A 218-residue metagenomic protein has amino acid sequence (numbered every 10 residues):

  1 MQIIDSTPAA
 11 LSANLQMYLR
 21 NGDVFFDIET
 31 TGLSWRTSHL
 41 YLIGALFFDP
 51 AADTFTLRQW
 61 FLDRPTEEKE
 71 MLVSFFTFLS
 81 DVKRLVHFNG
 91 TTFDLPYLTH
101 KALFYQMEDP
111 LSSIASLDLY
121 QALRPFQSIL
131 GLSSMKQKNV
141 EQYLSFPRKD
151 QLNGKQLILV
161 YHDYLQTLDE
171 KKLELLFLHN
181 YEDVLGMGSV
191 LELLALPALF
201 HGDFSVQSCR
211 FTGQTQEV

Functional and structural regions predicted by a protein language model:
M1-N21: N-terminal accessory regions of nucleic-acid-interacting proteins
Q2-S6, E174, L178-V218: Acidic two-metal-ion nuclease catalytic site recognized across multiple nuclease folds, prominently DnaQ/RNase D-T
G22, S38-F48, T54-T56, G90-V190: Metal-dependent phosphoesterase core characteristic of DEDDh/y 3'-5' exonuclease domains
I28-R36: Short acidic, Gly/Ser-rich segments with clustered Asp/Glu that frequently serve as metal-coordination loops in enzyme
T56-F76: Nucleic-acid-processing active sites and adjacent nucleic-acid-binding tracks, predominantly divalent metal-dependent
R84-N89: Short glycine-rich phosphate-binding loop at a beta-alpha junction
